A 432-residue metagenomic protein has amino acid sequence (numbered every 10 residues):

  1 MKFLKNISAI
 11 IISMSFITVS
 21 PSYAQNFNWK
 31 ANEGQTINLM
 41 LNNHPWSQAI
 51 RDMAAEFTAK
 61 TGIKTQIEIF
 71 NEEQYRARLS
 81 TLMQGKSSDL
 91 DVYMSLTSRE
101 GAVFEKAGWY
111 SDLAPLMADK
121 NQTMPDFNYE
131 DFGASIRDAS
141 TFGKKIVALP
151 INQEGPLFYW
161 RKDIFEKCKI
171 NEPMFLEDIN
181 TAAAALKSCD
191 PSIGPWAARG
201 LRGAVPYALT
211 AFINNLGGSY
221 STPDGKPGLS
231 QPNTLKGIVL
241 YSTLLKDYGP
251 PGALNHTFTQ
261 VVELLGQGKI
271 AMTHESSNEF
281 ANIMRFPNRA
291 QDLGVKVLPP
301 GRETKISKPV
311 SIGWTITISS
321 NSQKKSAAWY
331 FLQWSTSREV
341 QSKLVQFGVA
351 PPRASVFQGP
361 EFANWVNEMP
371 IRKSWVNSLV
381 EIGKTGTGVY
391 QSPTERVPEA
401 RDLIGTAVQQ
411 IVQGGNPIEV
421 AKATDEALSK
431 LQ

Functional and structural regions predicted by a protein language model:
Q25-A31, S98-G155, A208, D292-K296 (+1 more regions): Hinge/lid segment of periplasmic solute-binding proteins
W29-A31, A114-D131, G200, G218-K236 (+4 more regions): Short, solvent-exposed loop/beta-turn-alpha elements that line the ligand-binding surface or hinge of extracytoplasmic
W29-N32, T36, K64-T65, E166 (+1 more regions): Conserved C-terminal helix/tail region of periplasmic/extracytoplasmic solute-binding proteins
E33, E130, K296-V297, Q346-L403 (+1 more regions): Long, aromatic- and glycine/proline-rich binding clefts that accommodate carbohydrate-like moieties
E33-H44, I63-E68, D91-V92, G194-W196 (+1 more regions): Short, well-ordered beta-strand elements
E56-D131, K167-M174, L264, G268-M272 (+1 more regions): Extracytoplasmic "Venus flytrap"/periplasmic binding protein-like
D138-I151, P156, N180-P227, I270: Extracytoplasmic/periplasmic solute-binding protein
A182-K187, G225-N255, L298: Glycine-centered hinge/linker elements that transmit conformational signals in sensory and ligand-binding systems
